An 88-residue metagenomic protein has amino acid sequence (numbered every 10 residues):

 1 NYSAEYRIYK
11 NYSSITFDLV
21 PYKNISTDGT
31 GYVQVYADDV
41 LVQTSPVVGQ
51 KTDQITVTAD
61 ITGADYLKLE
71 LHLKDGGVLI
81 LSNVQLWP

Functional and structural regions predicted by a protein language model:
N1-P88: Gly-Asp-aromatic-enriched flexible segments
